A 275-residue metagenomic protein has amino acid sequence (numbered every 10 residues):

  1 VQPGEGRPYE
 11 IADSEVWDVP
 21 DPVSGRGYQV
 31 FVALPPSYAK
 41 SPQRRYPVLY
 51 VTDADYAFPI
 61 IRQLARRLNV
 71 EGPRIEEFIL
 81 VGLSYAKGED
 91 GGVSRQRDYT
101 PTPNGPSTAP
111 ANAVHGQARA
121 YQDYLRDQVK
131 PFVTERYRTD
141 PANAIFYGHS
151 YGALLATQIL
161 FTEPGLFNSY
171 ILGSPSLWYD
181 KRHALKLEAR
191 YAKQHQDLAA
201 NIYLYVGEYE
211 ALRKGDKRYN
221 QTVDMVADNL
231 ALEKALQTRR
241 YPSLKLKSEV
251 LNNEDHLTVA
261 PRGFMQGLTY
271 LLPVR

Functional and structural regions predicted by a protein language model:
V1-R275: Non-catalytic cap/lid and distal C-terminal segments of serine-dependent acyl enzymes
